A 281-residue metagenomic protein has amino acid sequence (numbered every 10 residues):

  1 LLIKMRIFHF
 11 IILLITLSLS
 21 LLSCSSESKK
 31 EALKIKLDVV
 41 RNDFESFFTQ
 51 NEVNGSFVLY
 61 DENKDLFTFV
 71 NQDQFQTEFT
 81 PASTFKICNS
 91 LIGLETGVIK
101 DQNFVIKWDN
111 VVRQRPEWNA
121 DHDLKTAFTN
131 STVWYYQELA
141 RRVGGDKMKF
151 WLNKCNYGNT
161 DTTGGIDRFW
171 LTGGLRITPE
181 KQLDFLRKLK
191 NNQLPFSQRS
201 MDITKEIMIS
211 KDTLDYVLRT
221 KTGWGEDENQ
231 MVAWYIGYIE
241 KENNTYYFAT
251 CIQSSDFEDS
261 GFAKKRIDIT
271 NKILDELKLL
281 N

Functional and structural regions predicted by a protein language model:
L2-I11: Bacterial N-terminal signal peptides that target proteins for export
L21-S23: C-terminal motif of bacterial Sec signal peptides marking the signal peptidase cleavage site
S25-E45, N51, R141-G144, K190-D215 (+1 more regions): Structured C-terminal helix/loop/strand segments within mature extracytoplasmic catalytic/sensor domains
K29-T80: Short pre-catalytic segments that frame enzyme active sites
E78-Q102, A127, Q182, F248: Active-site SXXK
E95-N110, F196-M201: Short, well-structured active-site flanking segments
V105-T126, W151-D161: Active-site helix/loop module of the DD-peptidase/beta-lactamase fold, centered on the serine-lysine SxxK catalytic
L124, Y136-R187, N191: Mid-domain, small-residue-enriched loop/turn segments at the edges of structured enzyme/sensor domains
